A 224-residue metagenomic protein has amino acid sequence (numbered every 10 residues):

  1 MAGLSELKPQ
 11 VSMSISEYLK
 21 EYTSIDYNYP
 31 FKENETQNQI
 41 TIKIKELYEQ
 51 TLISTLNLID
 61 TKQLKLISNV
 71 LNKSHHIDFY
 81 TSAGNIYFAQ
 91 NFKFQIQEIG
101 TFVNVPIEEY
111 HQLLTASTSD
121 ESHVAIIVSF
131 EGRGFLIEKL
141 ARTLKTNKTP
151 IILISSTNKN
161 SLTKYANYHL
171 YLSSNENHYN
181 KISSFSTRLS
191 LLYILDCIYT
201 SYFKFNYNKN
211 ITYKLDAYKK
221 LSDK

Functional and structural regions predicted by a protein language model:
M1-K62: HTH-adjacent hinge/linker in prokaryotic transcriptional regulators
L4, K8, Q37, T41 (+8 more regions): Generic structural signal for well-ordered, non-membrane alpha-helical segments in soluble metabolic enzymes
T51, T55, I67-V70, L140: A ubiquitous structural signal for well-ordered alpha-helices
K62-S74: Glycine-rich phosphate/diphosphate-binding loops that line cofactor/substrate pockets in enzymes
N72-L189, Y193, C197-N206: Glycine-rich phosphate-binding loops that contact phosphosugars or nucleotide phosphates
N208-K224: A short, charged, Gly/Pro-tolerant segment at domain boundaries
